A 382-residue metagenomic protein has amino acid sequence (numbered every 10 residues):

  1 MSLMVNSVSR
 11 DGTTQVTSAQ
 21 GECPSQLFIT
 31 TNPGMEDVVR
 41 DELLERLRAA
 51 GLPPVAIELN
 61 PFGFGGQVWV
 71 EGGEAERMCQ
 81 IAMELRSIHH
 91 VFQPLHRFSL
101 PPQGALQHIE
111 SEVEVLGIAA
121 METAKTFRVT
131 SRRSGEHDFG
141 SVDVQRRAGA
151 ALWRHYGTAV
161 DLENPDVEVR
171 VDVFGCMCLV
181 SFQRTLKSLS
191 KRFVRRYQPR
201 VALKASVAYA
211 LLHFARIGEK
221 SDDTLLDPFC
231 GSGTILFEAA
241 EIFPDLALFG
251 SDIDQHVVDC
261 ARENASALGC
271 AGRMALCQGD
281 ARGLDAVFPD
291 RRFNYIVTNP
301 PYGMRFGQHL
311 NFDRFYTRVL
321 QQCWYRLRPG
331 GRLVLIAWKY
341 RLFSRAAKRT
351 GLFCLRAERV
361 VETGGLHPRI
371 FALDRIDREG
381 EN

Functional and structural regions predicted by a protein language model:
S2-R46, A50, P54, E58-Q67 (+7 more regions): Class I S-adenosyl-L-methionine-dependent methyltransferase catalytic core
F62-A120: Conserved AdoMet
A105-V115, E122-D161, V169: Long recognition/docking surfaces used for binding and targeting
